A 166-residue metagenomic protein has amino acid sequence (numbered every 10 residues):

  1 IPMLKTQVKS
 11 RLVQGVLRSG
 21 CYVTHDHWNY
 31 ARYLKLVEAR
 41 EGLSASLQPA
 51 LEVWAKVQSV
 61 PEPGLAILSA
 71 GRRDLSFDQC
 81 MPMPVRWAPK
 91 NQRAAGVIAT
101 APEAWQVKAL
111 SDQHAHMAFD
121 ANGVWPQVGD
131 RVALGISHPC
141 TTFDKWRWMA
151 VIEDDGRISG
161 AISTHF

Functional and structural regions predicted by a protein language model:
I1-F166: Active-site anion/phosphate-binding pocket segments in diverse small-molecule metabolic enzymes
